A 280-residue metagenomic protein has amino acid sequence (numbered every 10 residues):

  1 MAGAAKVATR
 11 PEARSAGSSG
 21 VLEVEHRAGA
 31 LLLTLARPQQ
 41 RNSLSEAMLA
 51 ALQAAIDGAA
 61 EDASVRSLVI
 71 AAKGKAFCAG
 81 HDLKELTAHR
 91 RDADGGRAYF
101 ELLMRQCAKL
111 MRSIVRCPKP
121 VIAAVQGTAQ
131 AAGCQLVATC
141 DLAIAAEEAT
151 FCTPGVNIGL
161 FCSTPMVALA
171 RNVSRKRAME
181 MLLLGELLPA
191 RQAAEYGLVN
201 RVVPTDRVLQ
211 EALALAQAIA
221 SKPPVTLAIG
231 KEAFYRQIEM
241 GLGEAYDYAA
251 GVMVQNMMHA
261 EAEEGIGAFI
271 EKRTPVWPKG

Functional and structural regions predicted by a protein language model:
M1-A28, G185-R191, Q210, A214-G280: C-terminal alpha-helix plus adjacent terminal tail
M1-K73, R112: Conserved CoA-thioester-binding segment of acyl-CoA-metabolizing enzymes
L33, R37, L52, I70 (+5 more regions): Terminal peptide-recognition signature
A36, N42, G80-D82, G127 (+2 more regions): Conserved phosphate-binding and hydrolysis motifs of nucleotide-dependent enzymes
M48-A51, L103-Q106, V208, A249: Hydrophobic alpha-helical membrane-association signature
A72-L110, A129, G241: Glycine- (often His-adjacent) and acidic-residue-rich active-site loop that binds/positions the CoA thioester
R112-L227, M258-H259, E264-G267, R273 (+1 more regions): Crotonase-fold acyl-CoA enzyme core
